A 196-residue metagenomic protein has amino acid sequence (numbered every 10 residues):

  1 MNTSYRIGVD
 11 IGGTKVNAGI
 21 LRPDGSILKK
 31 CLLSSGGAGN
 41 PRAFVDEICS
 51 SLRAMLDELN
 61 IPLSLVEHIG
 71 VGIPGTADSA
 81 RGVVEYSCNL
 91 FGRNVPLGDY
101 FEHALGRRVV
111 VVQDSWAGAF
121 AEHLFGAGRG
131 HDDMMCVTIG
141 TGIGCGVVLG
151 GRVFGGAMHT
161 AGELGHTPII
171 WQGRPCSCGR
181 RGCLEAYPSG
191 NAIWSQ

Functional and structural regions predicted by a protein language model:
N2-Y5, G19-L21, K29-L32, N40-A43 (+3 more regions): Glycine/GP-enriched mid-protein hinge/lid loop-to-helix segment characteristic of carbohydrate kinases
D10: Conserved catalytic-loop position in the HRD/HxD motif
T14: Conserved Rossmann-like nucleotide-cofactor binding loop
P23, E67, I73, L149-G150: A cytosolic small-molecule/anion-sensing beta-strand core signal
I27, A77, V84, V153-F154: Hydrophobic "anchor" residues
G36-C49, R53, D57, S64-I69 (+1 more regions): Glycine-rich phosphate-binding loop and adjoining helix at the ATP-binding site of ATP-dependent phosphoryl-transfer
